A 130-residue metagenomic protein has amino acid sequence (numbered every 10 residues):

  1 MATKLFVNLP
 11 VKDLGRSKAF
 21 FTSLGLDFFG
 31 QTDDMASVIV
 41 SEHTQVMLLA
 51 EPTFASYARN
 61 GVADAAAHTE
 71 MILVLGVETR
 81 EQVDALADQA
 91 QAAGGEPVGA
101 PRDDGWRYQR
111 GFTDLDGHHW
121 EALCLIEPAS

Functional and structural regions predicted by a protein language model:
M1-A19, E70-L75, I126-S130: N-terminal beta-strand motif that seeds the catalytic metal site of vicinal oxygen chelate
L5, T32, W106: Exposed loop/turn and edge beta-strand positions of beta-sandwich/beta-sheet ligand-binding modules
N8-A55: Core segments of cupin and vicinal oxygen chelate
R16, R80-A85: Short, conserved charged micro-motifs
F20-S23, L86-A90: Short amphipathic alpha-helices in soluble, non-transmembrane regions that often serve as interface/regulatory elements
S37, A87-S130: Vicinal oxygen chelate
F54-N60, S130: A short, acidic/glycine-rich surface segment
A63-H68: Short, flexible turn/loop "capping" segments at secondary-structure junctions
